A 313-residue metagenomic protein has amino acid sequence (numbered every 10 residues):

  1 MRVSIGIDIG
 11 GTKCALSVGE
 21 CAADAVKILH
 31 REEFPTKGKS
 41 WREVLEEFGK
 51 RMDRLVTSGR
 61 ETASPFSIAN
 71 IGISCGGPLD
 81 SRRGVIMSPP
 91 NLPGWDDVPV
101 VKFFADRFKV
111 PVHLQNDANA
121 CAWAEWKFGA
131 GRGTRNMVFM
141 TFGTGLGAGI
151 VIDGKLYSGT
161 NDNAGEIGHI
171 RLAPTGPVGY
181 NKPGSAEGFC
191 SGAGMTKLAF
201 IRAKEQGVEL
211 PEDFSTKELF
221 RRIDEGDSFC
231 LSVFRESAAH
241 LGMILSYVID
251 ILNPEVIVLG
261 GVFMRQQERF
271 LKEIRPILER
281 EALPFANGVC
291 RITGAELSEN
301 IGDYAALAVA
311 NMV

Functional and structural regions predicted by a protein language model:
M1-N70, D80-R83, F104-V110, K127-T134 (+1 more regions): ATP-binding/phosphotransfer module of carbohydrate and carboxylate kinases, centering on a glycine-rich
H30-F34, P90, T160: Short hydrophobic alpha-helix segments
P35-K37, G94-W95, A164-E166: A short acidic/small-residue loop/turn micro-motif
G84-W95: A charged helix-plus-loop insertion that forms the helical arch/lid used to bind and gate nucleic-acid substrates
V112-N116: General beta-strand structural signal in soluble alpha/beta enzymes
D117, G143, A306: Active-site glycine-centered loops adjacent to acidic/histidine catalytic or metal-binding residues that shape
R132-F189: Glycine-rich phosphate-binding loop of actin/hexokinase-like ATP-binding domains
